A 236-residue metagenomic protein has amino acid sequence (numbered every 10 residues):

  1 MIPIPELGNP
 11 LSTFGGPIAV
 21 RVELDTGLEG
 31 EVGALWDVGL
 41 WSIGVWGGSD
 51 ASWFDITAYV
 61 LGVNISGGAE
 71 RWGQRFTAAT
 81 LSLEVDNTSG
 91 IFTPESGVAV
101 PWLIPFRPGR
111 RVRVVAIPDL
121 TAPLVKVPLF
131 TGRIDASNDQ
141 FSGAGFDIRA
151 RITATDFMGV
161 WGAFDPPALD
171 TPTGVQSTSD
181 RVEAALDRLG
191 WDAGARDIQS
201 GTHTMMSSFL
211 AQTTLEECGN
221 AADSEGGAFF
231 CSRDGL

Functional and structural regions predicted by a protein language model:
M1-Q176, D180, M205-G226, R233: Assembly/oligomerization scaffold segments
G162, V182-F209: N-terminal export/assembly leaders
W191-Q199, D223-L236: Short, well-structured beta-strand/strand-turn elements
